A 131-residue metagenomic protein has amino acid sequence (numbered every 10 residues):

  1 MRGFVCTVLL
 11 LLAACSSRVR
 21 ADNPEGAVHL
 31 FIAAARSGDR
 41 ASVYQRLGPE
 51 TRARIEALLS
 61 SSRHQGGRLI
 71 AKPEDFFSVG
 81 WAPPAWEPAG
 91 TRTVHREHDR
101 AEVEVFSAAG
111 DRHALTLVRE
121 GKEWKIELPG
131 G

Functional and structural regions predicted by a protein language model:
M1-V8: Sec-dependent signal peptide recognition, specifically the positively charged N-region followed immediately by
L11-A14: C-terminal motif of bacterial Sec signal peptides marking the signal peptidase cleavage site
S16-V19: Bacterial signal peptide processing site
E25-A33, R40-R96, E102: Short solvent-exposed beta->alpha transition segments
A33-A34, V118: Alpha-helical scaffold elements within enzyme catalytic domains, especially in hydrolases
G80-G131: Exposed beta-sheet edge and beta->alpha loop/turn motif
